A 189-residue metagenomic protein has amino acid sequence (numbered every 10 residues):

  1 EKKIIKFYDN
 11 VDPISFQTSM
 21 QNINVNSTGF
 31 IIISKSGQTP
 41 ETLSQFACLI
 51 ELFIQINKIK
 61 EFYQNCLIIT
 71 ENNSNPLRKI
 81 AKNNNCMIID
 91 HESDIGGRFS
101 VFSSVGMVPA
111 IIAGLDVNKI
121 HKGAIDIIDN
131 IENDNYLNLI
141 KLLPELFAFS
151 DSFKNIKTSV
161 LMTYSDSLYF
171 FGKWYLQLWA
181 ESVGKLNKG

Functional and structural regions predicted by a protein language model:
E1, G29-S36, K157-S165: Short glycine-rich or small-residue beta-strand-to-loop segments that form or flank ligand, phosphate, metal/Fe-S
E1, N22-N24, Q45-I54, K82-M87: A glycine- and small-aliphatic-rich helix-loop capping segment at beta-alpha/alpha-beta transitions that lines
K2-G29, Q38, S44-Q45: Glycine-rich oxoanion-binding loops at beta->alpha junctions
I5, S34-Q38, T42, S93-G97: Alpha-helix N-cap/helix-initiation motif
K6, I32, A110: Short, flexible active-site loop motifs that bind/organize anionic cofactors or intermediates
V11-D12, S34-Q38, T70-S74: Acidic, glycine-rich active-site loops and adjacent beta-strand->loop/helix elements that engage anionic groups
F16, T39-F53, C66, L77: Extended, hydrophobic alpha-helical segments in both membrane/secreted and soluble proteins
L52-G189: Active-site phosphate/pyrophosphate-binding segments
